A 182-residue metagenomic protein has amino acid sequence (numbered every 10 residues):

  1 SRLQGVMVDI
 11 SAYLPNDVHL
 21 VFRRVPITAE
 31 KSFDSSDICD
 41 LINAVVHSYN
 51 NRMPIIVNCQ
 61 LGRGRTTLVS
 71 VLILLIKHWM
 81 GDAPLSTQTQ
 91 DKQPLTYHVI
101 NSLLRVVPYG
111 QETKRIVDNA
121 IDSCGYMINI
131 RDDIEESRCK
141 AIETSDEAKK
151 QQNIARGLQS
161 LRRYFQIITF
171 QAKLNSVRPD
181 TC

Functional and structural regions predicted by a protein language model:
S1-I55, V71-K92, A172, R178 (+1 more regions): Cysteine-based protein phosphatase catalytic domain of the PTP/DSP
R23, L61-R63: Intrinsically disordered, low-complexity Ser/Thr/Pro-rich tracts
I56-Q60: Residues at the beta-strand->loop junction immediately N-terminal to the Walker
R63-V69: Glycine-rich nucleophile elbow surrounding the catalytic serine of serine-hydrolase chemistry
K92-C182: Long, compositionally biased intrinsically disordered terminal regions
